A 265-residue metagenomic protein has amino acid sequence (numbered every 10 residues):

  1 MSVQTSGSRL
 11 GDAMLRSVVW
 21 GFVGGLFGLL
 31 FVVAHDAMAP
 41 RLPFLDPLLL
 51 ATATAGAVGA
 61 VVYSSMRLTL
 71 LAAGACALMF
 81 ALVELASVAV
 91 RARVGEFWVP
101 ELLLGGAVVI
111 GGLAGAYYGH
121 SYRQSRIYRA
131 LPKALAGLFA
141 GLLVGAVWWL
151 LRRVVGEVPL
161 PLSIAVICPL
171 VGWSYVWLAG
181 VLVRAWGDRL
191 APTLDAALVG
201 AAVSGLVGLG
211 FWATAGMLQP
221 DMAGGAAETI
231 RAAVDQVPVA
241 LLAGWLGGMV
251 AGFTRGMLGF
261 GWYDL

Functional and structural regions predicted by a protein language model:
S2-G7, A55-G74, A92, A114-A134 (+2 more regions): Cytoplasmic membrane-interface regions of multi-pass membrane proteins
Q4-G21: N-terminal membrane topogenic signal
R16-F31, A75-M79, F139-V144: Alpha-helical transmembrane segments
L30-L50, S64-L70, L85-G105, R126-Y128 (+3 more regions): Membrane-helix interface and helix-disruption motif detector
P47-V58, G105-L113, I164-G180, G244: Generic alpha-helical transmembrane segments
L70-A81, A136-F139, A196-A202: Central hydrophobic cores of alpha-helical transmembrane segments in multi-pass integral membrane proteins
L138-G145, V199-W212: Hydrophobic membrane-spanning alpha-helices of multi-pass integral membrane proteins
G172-L182, W212-A215, Q219, A223-L265: C-terminal transmembrane-bundle signature of multipass membrane proteins, characterized by strong activation on
